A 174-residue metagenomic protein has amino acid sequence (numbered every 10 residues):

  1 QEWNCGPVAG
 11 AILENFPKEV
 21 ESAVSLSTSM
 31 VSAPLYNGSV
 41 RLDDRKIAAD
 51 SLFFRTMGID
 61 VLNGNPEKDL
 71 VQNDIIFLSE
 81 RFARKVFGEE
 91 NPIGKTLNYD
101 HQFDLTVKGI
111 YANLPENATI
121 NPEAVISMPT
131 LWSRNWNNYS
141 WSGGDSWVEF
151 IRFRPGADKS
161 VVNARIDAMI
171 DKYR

Functional and structural regions predicted by a protein language model:
Q1-S32, S142-I151, V161-R165: Membrane-proximal extracellular/periplasmic loop immediately following the first transmembrane helix
E2, V40-I47, W136-N138: Membrane-proximal lumenal/periplasmic loop motifs of glycosylation machinery
E19, V40, H101-L105: Short acidic/polar mixed-charge low-complexity motifs
E21-V24, D60-N65: Short, well-structured beta-strand/strand-turn elements
V31, D50-N63, I76-R174: Mid-to-C-terminal secondary-structure elements that act as membrane-proximal/extracytoplasmic interface segments
E67-V71: Glycine-rich loop motifs involved in handling phospho/adenylate chemistry
